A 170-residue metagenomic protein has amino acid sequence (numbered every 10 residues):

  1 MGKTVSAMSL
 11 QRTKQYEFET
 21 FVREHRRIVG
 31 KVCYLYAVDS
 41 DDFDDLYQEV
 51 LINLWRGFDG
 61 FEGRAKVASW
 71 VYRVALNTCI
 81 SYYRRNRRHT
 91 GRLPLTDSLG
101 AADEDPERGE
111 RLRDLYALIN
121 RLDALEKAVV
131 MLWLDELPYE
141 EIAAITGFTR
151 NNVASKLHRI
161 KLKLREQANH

Functional and structural regions predicted by a protein language model:
S6-K31: A short, charge-rich alpha-helical start-of-domain segment used by transcription regulators
R26, G30, L51, D123 (+2 more regions): C-terminal flanking helix
D45-I52, A65-N77: Structural recognition of an alpha-helix C-terminal capping motif at a helix-to-coil junction
V50, V74, V129-V130, I142-A143 (+1 more regions): Hydrophobic positions on the alpha-helical face of helix-turn-helix-like DNA-binding modules
G60-E62, R73-L93, R108: Arg/Lys-rich amphipathic alpha helix in sigma70-family domain 2
L76, I80, E140, T146-H170: DNA-recognition helix of helix-turn-helix
T96-N120: Acidic, proline/glycine-rich intrinsically disordered inter-domain spacer in sigma factors
R121-E141, I145: Short amphipathic alpha helix immediately N-terminal
